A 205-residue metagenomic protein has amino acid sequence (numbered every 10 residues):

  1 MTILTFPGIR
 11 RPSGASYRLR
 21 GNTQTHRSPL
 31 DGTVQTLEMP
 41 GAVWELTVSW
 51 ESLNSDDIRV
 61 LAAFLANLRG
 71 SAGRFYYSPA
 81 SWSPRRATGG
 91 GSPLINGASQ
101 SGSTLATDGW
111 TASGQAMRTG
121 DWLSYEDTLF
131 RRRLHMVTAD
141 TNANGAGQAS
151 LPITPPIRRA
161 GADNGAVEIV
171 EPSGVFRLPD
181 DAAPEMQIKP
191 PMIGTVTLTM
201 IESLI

Functional and structural regions predicted by a protein language model:
M1-I205: Extracellular/virion structural assembly segments
